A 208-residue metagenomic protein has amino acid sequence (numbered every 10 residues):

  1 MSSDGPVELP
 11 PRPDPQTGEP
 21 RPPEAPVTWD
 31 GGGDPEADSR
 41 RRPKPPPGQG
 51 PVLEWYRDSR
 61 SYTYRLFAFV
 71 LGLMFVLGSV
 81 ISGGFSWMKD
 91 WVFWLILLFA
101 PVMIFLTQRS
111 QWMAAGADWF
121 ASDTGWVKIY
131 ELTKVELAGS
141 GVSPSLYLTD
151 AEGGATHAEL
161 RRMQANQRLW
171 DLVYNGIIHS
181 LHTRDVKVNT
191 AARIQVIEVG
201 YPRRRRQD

Functional and structural regions predicted by a protein language model:
M1-I81, R204-D208: N-terminal membrane-targeting/pre-transmembrane regions
P6, L137, I178: Residue-level marker of positions within ordered structural domains that often coincide with functionally constrained
R65-V70, D90-I96: Hydrophobic H-region at the start of alpha-helical membrane spans
L73-V80, L97-F99, D150, A158 (+1 more regions): Hydrophobic, well-ordered secondary-structure segments that either form specific early membrane-associated helices used
V76-W94: Membrane interfacial helix motifs at helix-loop boundaries and amphipathic/re-entrant anchors
W91-A138: Conserved beta-hairpin
S122-A165: Acidic, Ser/Thr-rich low-complexity segments on the non-lumenal side of membrane proteins
A151-D208: A membrane-cytosol interface segment of integral membrane proteins
